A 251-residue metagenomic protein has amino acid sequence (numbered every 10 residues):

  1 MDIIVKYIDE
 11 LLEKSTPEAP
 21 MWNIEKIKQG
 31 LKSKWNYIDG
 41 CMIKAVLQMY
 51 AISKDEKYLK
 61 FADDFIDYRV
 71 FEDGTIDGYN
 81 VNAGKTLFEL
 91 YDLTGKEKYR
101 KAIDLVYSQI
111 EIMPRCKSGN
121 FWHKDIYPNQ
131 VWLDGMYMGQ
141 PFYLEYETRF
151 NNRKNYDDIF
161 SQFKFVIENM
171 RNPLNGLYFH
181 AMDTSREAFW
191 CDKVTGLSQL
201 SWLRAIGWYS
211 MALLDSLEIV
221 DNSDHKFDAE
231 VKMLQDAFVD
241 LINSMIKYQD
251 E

Functional and structural regions predicted by a protein language model:
M1-E251: Glycan-recognition and catalytic cores of secretory/periplasmic carbohydrate-active enzymes
